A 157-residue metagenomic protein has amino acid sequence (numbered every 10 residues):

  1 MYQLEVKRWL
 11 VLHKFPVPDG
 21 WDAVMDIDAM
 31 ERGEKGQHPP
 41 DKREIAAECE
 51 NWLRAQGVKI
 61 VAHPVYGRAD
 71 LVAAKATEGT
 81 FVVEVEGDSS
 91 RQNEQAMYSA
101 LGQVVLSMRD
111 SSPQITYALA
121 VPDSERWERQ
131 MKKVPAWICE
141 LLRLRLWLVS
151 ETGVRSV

Functional and structural regions predicted by a protein language model:
M1-E34: N-terminal, charge-rich interaction modules
Y2, V6, T80, A136: Conserved catalytic or regulatory cores that recognize and/or transform ribose-phosphate-containing ligands
E5-R8, M97-L101, E128-V134: Well-ordered, non-membrane alpha-helical segments in soluble/globular domains
W21-V82, N93-A96: Active-site metal-binding core of divalent-cation-utilizing nuclease and nuclease-like domains
A76, E86-D88, A120-S124: Beta-hairpin (beta-strand-turn-beta-strand) motif
G79-F81, V85-S111: Mg2+/Mn2+-dependent nuclease catalytic core
T80, G153-R155: Hydrophobic residues embedded in beta-strands of well-ordered beta-sheets
M108-T152: Nucleic-acid nuclease catalytic cores
